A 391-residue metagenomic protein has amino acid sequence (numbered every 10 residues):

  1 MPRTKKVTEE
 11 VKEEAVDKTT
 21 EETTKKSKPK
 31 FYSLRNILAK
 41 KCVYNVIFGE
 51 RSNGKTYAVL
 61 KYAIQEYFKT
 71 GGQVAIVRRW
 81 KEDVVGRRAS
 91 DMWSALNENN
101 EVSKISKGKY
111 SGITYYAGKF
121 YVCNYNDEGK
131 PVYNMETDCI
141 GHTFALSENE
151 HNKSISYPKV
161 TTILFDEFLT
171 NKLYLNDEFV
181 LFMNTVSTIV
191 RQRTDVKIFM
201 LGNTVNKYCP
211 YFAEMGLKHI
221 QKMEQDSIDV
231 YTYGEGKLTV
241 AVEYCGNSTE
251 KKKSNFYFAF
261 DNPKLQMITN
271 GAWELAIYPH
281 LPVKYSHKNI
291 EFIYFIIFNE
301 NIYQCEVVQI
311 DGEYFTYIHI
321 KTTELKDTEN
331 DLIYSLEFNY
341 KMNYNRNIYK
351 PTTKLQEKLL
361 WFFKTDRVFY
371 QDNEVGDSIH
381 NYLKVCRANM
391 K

Functional and structural regions predicted by a protein language model:
M1-T8: Short Lys/Arg-rich cationic patches that frequently serve as NLS/NoLS or arginine-rich RNA/DNA-binding motifs
P2, D17-K391: Phosphate/NTP-binding elements of NTP-utilizing enzymes
T8-E10, T56: Intrinsically disordered, low-complexity segments enriched in polar/charged small residues
